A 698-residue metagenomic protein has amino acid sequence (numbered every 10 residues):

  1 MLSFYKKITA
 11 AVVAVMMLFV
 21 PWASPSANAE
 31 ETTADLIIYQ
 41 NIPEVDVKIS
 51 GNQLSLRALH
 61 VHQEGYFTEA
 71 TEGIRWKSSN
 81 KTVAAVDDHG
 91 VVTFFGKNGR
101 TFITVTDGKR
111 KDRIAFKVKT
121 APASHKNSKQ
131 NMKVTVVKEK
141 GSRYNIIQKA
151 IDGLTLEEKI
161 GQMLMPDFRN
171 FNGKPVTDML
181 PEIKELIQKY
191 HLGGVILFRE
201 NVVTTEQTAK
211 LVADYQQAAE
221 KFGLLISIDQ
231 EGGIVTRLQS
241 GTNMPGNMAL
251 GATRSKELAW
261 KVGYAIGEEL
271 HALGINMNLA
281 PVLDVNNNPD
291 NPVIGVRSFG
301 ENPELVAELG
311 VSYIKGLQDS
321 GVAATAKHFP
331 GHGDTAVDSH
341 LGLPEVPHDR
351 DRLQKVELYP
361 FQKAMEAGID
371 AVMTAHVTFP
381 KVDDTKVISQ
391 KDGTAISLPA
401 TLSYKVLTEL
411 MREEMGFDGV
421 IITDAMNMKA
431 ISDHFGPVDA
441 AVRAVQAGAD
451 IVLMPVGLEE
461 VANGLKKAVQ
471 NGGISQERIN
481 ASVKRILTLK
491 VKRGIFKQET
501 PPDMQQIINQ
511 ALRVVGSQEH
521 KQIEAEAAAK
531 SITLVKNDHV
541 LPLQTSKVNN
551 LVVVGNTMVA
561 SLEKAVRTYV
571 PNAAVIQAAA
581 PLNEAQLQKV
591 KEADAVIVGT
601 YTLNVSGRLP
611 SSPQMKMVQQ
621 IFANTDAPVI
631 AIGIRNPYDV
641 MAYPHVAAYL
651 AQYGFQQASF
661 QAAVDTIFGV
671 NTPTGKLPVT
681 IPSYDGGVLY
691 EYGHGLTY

Functional and structural regions predicted by a protein language model:
L2-A29: Sec-dependent N-terminal signal peptides of Gram-positive bacterial secreted proteins and lipoproteins
S26-H125: Extracytoplasmic soluble-region selector
H89, K119-Q188, H434-Y698: Preference for extracellular/luminal or secreted protein segments
T155, M179-P181, V203-E220, L224-I226 (+3 more regions): Second-shell residues forming the walls of enzyme active-site clefts
G161-F168, G193-L197, L224-Q230, M277-P281 (+5 more regions): Hydrophobic faces of well-ordered beta-strands that scaffold small-molecule active sites in alpha/beta enzyme cores
R169-N172, S227-T236, N276-N286, A326-H332 (+3 more regions): Short glycine-enriched loops at secondary-structure junctions
E182-F198, A265, E269-M277: Catalytic domains of carbohydrate-active enzymes, especially glycoside hydrolases
V202-A219, G223, R254-A272, K484: Active-site-adjacent structural elements in enzyme catalytic domains
